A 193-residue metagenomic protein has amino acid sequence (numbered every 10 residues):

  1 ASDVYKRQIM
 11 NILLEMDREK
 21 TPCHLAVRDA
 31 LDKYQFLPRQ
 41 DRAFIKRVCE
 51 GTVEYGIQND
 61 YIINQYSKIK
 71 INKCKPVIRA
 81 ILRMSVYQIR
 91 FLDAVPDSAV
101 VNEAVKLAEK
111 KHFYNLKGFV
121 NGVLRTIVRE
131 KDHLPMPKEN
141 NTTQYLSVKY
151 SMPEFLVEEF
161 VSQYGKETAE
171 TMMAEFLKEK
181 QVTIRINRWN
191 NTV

Functional and structural regions predicted by a protein language model:
S2-V193: Class I Rossmann-like S-adenosyl-L-methionine
